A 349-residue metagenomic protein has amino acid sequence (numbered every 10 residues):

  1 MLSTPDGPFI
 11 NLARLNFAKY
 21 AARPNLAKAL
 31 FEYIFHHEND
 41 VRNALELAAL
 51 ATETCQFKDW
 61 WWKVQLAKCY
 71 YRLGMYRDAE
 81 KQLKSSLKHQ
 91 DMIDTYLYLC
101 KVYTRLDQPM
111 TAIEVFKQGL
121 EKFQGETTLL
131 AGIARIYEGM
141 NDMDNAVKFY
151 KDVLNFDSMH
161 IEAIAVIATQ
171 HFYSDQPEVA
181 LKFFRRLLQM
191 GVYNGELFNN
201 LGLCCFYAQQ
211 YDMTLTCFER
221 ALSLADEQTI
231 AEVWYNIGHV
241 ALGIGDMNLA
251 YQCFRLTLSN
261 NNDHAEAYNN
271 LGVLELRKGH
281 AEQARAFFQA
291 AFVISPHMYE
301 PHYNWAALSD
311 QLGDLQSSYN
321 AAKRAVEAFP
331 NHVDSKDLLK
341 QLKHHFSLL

Functional and structural regions predicted by a protein language model:
N25-L26, W61, D94-T95, T128 (+6 more regions): Start-of-helix register in tetratricopeptide repeats
E32-Y33, K68, K101, R135 (+6 more regions): Residue-level recognition of tetratricopeptide repeat
T54-C55, K88-H89, K122, F156 (+5 more regions): Structural marker of alpha-solenoid helical repeat scaffolds
